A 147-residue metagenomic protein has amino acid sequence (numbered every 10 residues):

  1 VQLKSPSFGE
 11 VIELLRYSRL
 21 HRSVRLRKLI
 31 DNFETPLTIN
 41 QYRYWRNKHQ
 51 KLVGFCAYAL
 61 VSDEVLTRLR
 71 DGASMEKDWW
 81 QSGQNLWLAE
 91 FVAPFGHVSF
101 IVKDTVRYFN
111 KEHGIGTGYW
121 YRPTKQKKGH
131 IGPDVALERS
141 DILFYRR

Functional and structural regions predicted by a protein language model:
V1-I30: Short amphipathic alpha-helix that is part of the acyltransferase structural core
Q2, D31-P36, V106-H113: Short linear motifs in intrinsically disordered
S23-L26, Q41, H113-T117: Residue-level signal for secondary-structure boundary elements
N32-K48, L60-D63: A short helix-loop-beta-strand connector motif used in the catalytic cores of GNAT acetyltransferases and, in some
Q50-C56, L86: Glycine-rich phosphate/pyrophosphate-binding loop shared by adenosine-nucleotide-utilizing enzymes
S62-S140: Acyl-donor binding region in acyl/amide transferases
Y145-R147: A cross-taxonomic marker for long C-terminal extensions/tails that follow the last structured domain
